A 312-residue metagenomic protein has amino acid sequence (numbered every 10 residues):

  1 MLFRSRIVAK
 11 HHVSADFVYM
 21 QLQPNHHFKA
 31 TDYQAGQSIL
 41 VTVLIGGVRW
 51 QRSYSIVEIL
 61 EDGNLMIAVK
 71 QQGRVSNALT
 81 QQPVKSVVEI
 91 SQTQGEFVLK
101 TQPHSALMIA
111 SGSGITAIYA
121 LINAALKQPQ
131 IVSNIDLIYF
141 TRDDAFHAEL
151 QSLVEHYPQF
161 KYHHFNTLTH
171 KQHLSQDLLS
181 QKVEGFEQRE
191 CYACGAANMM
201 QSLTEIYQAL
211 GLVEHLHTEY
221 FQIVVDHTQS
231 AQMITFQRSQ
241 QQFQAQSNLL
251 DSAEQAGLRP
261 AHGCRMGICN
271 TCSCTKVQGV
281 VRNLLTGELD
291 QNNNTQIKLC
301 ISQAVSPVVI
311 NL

Functional and structural regions predicted by a protein language model:
L2, R74-R238: FNR/FR-type flavoprotein reductase catalytic core
F3-V87, H104-S105, T141-D143, L153: Ferredoxin-reductase
Q37, S55-L60, Q244-L250, G287-D290 (+1 more regions): A short, sequence-level motif marking secondary-structure junctions
V41, A231-F236, C272-C274: Short polybasic amphipathic segments
L44, T93-Q94, V277: Short, surface-exposed secondary-structure boundary micro-motifs
F221, Q229-H262: N-terminal pre-ligand scaffold of iron-sulfur
L258-R282, N293-S306: Local cysteine-cluster metal-coordination motifs and their immediate loop/turn environment, predominantly Fe-S cluster
V309-L312: Short hydrophobic/aromatic patches at helix-to-coil boundaries
